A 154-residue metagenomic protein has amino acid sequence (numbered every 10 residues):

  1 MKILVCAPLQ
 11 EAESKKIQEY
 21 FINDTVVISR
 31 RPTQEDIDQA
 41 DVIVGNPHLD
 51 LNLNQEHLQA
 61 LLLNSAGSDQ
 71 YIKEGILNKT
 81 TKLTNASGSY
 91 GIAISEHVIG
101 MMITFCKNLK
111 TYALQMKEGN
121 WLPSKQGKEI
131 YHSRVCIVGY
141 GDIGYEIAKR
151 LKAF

Functional and structural regions predicted by a protein language model:
M1-D41: N-terminal glycine-/charge-rich "phosphate-binding" loop or analogous flexible N-terminal tail
I3-L4, L62, T84, C136: Short, well-ordered beta-strand segments
E13-S14, N52-L53, Y71, Y145-E146: Glycine/Thr-rich phosphate-binding loops of Rossmann-like dinucleotide-binding domains
Q18, Q34-E35, K73-G75, Q126-K128: Short secondary-structure boundary/capping segments
D36-D38, Q55, I130: A short, aliphatic-rich alpha-helical micro-motif
D41-A113: Phosphate/diphosphate ligand-binding glycine-rich loop within oxidoreductases
E118-K128: A short, basic/flexible loop-to-alpha-helix module at the beginning of a structural domain
Q126-F154: Rossmann-like dinucleotide/phosphate-binding beta-alpha-beta segment
